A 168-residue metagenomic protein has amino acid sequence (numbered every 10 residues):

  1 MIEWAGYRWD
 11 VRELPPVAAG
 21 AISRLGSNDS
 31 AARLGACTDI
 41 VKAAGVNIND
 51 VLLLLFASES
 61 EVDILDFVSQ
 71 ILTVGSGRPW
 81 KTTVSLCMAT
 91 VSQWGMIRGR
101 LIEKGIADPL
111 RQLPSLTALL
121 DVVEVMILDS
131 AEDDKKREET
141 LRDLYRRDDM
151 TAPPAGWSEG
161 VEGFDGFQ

Functional and structural regions predicted by a protein language model:
M1-Q168: Charged interaction scaffolds used for protein-protein
